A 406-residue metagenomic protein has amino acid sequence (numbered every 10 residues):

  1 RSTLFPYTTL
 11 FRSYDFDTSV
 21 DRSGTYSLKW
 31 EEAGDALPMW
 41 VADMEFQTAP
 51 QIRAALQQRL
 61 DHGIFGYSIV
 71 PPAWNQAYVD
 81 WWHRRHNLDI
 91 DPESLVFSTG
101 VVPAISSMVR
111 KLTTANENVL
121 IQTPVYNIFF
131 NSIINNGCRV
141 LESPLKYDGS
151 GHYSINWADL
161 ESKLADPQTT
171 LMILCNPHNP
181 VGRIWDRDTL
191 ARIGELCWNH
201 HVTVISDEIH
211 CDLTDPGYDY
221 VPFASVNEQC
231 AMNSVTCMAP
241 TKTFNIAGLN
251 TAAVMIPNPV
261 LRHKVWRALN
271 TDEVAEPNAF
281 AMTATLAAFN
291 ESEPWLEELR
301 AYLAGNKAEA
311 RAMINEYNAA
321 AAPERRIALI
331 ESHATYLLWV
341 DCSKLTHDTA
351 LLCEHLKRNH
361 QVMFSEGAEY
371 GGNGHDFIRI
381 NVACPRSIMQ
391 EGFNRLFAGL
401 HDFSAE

Functional and structural regions predicted by a protein language model:
R1-T9: Single conserved hydrophobic/aromatic residue that forms the stacking wall/gate of nucleotide- or nucleobase-binding
T8, R12-G100, S107, A288-E291 (+1 more regions): N-terminal small-domain helix-loop-helix segment of the aminotransferase-like
A54, E228-A304, L400: Conserved core segment of the aminotransferase class I/II
F65-E195, D212-L213, Y220-S225, Q229 (+1 more regions): Conserved core of the PLP fold type I
N136, N199-H200, C230, H360: Helix C-cap/helix->beta junction micro-motif
C230, T346, E354-F364, Y370-E406: PLP-dependent enzyme catalytic core of the Aspartate aminotransferase-like
L286, Y302-R311, L329-C342, G374: Conserved glycine-rich beta-strand-loop-beta hairpin in the small C-terminal domain of fold type I
